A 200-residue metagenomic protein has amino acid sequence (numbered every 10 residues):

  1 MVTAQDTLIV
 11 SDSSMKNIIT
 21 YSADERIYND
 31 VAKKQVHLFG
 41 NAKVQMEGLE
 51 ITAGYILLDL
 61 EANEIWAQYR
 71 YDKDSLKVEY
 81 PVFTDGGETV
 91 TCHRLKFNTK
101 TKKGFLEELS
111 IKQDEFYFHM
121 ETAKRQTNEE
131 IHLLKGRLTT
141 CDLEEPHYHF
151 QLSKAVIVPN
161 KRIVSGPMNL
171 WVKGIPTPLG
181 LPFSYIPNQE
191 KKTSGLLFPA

Functional and structural regions predicted by a protein language model:
V2-A200: Structural signature for solvent-exposed beta-strand/loop edge elements and short helix-capping sites, enriched
